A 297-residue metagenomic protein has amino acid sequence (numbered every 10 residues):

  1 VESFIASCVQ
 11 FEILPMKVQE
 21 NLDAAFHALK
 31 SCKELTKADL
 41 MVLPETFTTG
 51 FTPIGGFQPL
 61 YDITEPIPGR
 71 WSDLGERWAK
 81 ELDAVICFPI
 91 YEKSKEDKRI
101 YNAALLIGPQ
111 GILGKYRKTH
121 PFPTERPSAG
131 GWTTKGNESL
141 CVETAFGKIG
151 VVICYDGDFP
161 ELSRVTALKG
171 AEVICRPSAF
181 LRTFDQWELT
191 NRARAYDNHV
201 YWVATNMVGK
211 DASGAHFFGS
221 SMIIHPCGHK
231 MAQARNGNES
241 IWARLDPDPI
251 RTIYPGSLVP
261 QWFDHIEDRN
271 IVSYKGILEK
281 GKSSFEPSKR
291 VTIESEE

Functional and structural regions predicted by a protein language model:
S3-K17, V42, K115, K148-D156 (+1 more regions): Active-site-proximal beta-strand elements of phosphoester/diester hydrolases
I5, T36-K37, D83, K148 (+1 more regions): Short loop/turn motifs at secondary-structure junctions
V18, H27-P109, K115, F180-N198: Cys-nucleophile CN-hydrolase/nitrilase-fold catalytic domain and related Cys-dependent amidase chemistry that acts on
T49, L105, Y116-F122, M222 (+1 more regions): Short beta->alpha transition motifs characteristic of CBS
E65-I67, K95-K169, S178, R182-L189 (+2 more regions): Active-site catalytic loop in hydrolytic enzyme cores
I67-C87, G157-I241: CN hydrolase (nitrilase-like) catalytic-core segments centered on the catalytic cysteine and neighboring Lys/Glu
F88-I90, N102-L106, L140, S221-I223 (+1 more regions): Short beta-strand scaffold segments in enzyme catalytic cores
M207-E297: C-terminal beta-strand edge segments of enzyme domains
